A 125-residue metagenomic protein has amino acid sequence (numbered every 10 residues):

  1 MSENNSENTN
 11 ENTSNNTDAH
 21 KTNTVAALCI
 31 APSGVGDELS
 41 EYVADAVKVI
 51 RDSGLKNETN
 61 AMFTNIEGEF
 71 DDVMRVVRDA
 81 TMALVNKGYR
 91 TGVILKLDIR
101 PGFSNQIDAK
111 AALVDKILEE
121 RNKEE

Functional and structural regions predicted by a protein language model:
S2-E125: Charge-rich, low-complexity N-terminal segments
